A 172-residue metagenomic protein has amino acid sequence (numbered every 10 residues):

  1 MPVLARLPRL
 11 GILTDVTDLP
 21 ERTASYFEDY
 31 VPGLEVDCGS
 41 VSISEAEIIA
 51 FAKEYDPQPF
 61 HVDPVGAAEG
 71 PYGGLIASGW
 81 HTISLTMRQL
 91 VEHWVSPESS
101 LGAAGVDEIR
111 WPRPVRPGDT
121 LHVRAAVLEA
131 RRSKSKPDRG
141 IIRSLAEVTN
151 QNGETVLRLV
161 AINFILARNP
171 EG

Functional and structural regions predicted by a protein language model:
V3-G105, P170-G172: Hot-dog-fold acyl-thioester-processing enzymes
V3-P32, W111-G172: HotDog/MaoC-like acyl-thioester-processing domains
